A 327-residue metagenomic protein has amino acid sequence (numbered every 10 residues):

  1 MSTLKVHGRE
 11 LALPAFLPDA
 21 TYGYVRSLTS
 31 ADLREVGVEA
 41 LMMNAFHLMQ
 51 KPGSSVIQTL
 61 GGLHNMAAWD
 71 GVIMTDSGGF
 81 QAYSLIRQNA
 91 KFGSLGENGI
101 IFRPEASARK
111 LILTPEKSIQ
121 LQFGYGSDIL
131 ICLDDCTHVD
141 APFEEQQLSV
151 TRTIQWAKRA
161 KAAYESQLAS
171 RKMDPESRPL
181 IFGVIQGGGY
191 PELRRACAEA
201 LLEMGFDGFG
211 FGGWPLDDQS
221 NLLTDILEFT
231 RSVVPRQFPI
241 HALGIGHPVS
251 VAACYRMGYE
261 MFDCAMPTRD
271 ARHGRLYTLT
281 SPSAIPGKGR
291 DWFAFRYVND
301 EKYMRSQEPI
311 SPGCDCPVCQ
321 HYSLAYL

Functional and structural regions predicted by a protein language model:
M1-P175, D300-E301: Non-catalytic, usually N-terminal nucleic-acid engagement modules in DNA/RNA processing proteins
P142, L243, C316: Generic anion/oxyanion-binding catalytic loop in active/binding sites
T151-I154, A163, Q167-R171, R178-I310: Glycine-rich phosphate/ribose-binding loops and adjacent secondary-structure elements that form binding surfaces
C254, C316-C319: Short cysteine clusters
G313: Residues immediately within or flanking Cys/His clusters that coordinate Zn2+ in small zinc-binding modules
